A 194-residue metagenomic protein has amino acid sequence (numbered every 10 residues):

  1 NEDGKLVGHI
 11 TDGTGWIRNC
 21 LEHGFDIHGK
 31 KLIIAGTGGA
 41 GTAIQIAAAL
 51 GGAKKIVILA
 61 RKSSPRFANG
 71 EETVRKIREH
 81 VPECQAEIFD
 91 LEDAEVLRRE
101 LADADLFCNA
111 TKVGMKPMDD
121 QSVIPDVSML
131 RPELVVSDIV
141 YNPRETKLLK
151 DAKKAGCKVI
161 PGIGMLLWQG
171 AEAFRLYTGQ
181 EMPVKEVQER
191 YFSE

Functional and structural regions predicted by a protein language model:
N1-F25: Phosphate/diphosphate ligand-binding glycine-rich loop within oxidoreductases
I10, G29-A49: Glycine-rich adenosine-cofactor-binding loop
G29, E133-V135, I139-E194: Adenosine-phosphate binding glycine-rich loop
K31, K54-I56, Q85: Residues at the starts of beta-strands that form the adenosine-phosphate
L32-I34, I58, D138: Hydrophobic Val/Ile/Leu positions in short beta-strands of Rossmann-like dinucleotide-binding domains
L50-K55, A155-K158: Conserved S-adenosyl-L-methionine
A53-V81: NAD(P)-binding Rossmann-fold cofactor-contacting core
E83-V159: Rossmann-like adenosine-cofactor binding region
